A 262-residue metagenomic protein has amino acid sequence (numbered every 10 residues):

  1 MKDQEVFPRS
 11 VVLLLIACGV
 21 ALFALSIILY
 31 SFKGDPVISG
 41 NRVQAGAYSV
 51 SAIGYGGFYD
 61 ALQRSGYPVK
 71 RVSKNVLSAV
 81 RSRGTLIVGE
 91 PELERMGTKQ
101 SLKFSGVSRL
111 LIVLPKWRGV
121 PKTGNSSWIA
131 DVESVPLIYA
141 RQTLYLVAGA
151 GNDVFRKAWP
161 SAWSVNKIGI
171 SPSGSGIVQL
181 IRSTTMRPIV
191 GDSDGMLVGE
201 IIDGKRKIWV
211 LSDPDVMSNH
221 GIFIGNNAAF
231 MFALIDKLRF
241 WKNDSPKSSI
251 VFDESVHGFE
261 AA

Functional and structural regions predicted by a protein language model:
K2-A262: Short, surface-exposed patches at the edges or C-terminal ends of soluble domains, predominantly
